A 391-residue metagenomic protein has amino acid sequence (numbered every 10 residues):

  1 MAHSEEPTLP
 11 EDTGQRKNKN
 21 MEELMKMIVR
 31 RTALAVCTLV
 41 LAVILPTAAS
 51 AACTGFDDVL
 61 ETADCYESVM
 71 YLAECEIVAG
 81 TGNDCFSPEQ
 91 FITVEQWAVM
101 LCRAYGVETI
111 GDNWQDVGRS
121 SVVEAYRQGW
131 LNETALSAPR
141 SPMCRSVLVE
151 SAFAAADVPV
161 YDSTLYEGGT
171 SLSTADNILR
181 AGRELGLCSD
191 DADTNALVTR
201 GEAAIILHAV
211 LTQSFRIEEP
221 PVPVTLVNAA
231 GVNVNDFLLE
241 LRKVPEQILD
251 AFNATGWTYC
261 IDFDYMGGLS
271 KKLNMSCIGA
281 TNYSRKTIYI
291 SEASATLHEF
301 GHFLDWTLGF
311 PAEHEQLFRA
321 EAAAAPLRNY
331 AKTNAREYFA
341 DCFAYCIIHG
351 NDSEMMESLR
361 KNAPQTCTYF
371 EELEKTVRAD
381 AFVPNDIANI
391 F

Functional and structural regions predicted by a protein language model:
E5-L24: Short, Lys/Arg-enriched N-terminal segments with co-localized hydrophobic residues within the first ~10-30 amino acids
L24-V36: Bacterial N-terminal signal peptides that target proteins for export
A35-I44: Bacterial N-terminal signal peptides
I44-P221: N-terminal propeptides
T170-S173, V232-L239, K361: Alpha-helix boundary/N-cap detector
P220-N228: Cys-dependent protein tyrosine phosphatase-like superfamily
V227, N235, R242-F391: Active-site-flanking segments in enzyme catalytic domains
